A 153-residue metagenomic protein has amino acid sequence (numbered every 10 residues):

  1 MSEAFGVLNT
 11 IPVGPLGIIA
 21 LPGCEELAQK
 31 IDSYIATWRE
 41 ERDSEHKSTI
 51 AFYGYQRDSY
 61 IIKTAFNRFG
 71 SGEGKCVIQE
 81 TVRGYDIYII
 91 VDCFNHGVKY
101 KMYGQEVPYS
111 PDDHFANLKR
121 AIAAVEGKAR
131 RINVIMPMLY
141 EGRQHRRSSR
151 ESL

Functional and structural regions predicted by a protein language model:
M1-L153: PRPP-associated nucleotide enzymes
